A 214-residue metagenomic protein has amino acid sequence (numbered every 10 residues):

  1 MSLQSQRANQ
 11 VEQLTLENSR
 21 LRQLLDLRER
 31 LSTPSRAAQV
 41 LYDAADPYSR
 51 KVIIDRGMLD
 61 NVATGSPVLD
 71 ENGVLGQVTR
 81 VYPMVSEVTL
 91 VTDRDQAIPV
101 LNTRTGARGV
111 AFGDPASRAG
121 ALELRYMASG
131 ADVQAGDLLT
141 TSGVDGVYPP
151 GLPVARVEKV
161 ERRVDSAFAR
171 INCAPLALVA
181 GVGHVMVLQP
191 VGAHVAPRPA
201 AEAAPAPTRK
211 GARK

Functional and structural regions predicted by a protein language model:
M1-L3: Acidic/histidine-rich, surface-exposed loop or edge segments in extracytoplasmic proteins
S5-Q13, S19-K214: A secondary-structure micro-motif
